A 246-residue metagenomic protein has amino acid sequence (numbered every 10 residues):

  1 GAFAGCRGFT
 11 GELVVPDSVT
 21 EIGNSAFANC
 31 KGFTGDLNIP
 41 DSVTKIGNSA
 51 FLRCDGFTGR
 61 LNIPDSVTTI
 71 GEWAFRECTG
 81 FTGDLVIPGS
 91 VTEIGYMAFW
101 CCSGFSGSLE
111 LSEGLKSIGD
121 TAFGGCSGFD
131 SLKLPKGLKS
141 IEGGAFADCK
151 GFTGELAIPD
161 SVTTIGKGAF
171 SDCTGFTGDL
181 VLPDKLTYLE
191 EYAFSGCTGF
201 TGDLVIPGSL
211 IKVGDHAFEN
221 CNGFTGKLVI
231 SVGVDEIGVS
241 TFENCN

Functional and structural regions predicted by a protein language model:
G1-G5, G23-A28, G47-R53, G71-R76 (+7 more regions): Consensus positions within tandem repeat domains that build extended binding/scaffold surfaces
G8-E21, G32-K45, G56-T69, T79-E93 (+7 more regions): Structural signature of tandem-repeat unit edges
